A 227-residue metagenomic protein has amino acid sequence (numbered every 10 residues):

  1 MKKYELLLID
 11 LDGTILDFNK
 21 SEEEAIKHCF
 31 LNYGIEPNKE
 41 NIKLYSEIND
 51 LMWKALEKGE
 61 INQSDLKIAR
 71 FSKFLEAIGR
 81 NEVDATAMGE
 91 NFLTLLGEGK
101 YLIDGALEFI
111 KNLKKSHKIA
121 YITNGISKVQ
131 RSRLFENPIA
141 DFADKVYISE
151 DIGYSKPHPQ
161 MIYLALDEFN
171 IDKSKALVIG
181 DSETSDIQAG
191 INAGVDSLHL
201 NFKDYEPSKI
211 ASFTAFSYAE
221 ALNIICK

Functional and structural regions predicted by a protein language model:
M1-L7, K20, L31, L107 (+2 more regions): Asp-based, Mg2+/Mn2+-dependent phosphohydrolase catalytic module
K2-D104: N-terminal helical cap/lid subdomain that shapes the substrate entry/recognition surface in HAD-like hydrolases
I48, K115-S116: Structured helix-beta-strand junction loops
E57, T123, V178: Short glycine/serine/threonine-biased micro-segments
L96-K100, N124-G125, Y154: Short, flexible loop segments at the rims of nucleotide/cofactor-binding pockets, characterized by
S116-H117, G194: Glycine-centered short loops/turns at secondary-structure junctions
H117-I119, K173: Short beta-strand/loop segments at the ligand-binding rim of alpha/beta enzyme cores
